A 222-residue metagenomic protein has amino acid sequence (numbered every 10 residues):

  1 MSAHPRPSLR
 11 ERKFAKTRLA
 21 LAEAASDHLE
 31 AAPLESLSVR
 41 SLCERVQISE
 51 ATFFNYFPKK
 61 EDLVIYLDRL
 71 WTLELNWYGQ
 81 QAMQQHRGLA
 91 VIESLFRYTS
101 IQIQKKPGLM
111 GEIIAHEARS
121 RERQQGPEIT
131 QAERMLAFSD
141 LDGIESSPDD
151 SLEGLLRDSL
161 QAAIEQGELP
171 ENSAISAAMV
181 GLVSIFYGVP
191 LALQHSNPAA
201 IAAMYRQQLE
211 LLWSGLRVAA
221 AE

Functional and structural regions predicted by a protein language model:
M1-H4, I101, G154, D158-Q166 (+1 more regions): C-terminal peripheral helix-coil segments that are non-catalytic and often amphipathic
M1-R45: Basic, helix-initiating cap at the start of DNA-binding domains
L21, S36, K59-V64, E74-L75: Short amphipathic alpha-helical segment with a characteristic S/N-K-E followed by hydrophobic residues
A25, F57, D68: DNA major-groove recognition helix of helix-turn-helix
R40, A51, E61: Residues within the helices of the helix-turn-helix
Q47-F57: Short hydrophobic/aromatic patch on the recognition helix
Y66, Q80-S120, M179: Hydrophobic alpha-helical connector segments
S120-Q166, S176-V180, L191, A203: Amphipathic alpha-helical packing segments from all-alpha helical-bundle domains
